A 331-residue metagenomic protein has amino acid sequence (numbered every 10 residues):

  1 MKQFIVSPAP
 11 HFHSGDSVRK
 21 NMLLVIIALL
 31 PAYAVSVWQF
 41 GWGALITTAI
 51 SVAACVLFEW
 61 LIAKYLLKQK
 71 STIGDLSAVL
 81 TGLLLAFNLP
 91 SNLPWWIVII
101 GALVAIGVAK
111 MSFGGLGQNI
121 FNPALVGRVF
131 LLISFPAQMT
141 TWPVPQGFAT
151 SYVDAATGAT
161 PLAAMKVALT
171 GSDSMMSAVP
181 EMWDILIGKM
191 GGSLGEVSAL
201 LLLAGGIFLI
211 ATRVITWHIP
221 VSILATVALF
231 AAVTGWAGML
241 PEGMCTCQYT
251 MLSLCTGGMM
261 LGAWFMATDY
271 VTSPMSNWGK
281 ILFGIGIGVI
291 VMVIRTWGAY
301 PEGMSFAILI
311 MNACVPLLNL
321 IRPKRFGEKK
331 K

Functional and structural regions predicted by a protein language model:
M1-L23, T296-K331: Cytosolic-side transmembrane-helix boundaries in multi-pass membrane proteins
M1-V56: N-terminal signal-anchor module of multipass membrane proteins
L24-A32, T47-E59, S77-G82, A86 (+14 more regions): Alpha-helical transmembrane segments in multi-pass membrane proteins
W42-A54, N92-G101, K189-A199, T246-M259: Structural signature of hydrophobic alpha-helical transmembrane segments
K70-L80, I97-L103, Q118-V129, W217-A225 (+2 more regions): Cytoplasmic-side transmembrane-helix entry/capping segments in multi-pass membrane proteins
L84-V153: Membrane-interface helix-loop-helix junctions at boundaries between adjacent transmembrane segments
I120, A124, M251-G257, K280 (+1 more regions): Loop-to-transmembrane alpha-helix initiation sites
P123-L203: Long hydrophobic alpha-helical segments that form multi-pass transmembrane helix bundles in integral membrane proteins
